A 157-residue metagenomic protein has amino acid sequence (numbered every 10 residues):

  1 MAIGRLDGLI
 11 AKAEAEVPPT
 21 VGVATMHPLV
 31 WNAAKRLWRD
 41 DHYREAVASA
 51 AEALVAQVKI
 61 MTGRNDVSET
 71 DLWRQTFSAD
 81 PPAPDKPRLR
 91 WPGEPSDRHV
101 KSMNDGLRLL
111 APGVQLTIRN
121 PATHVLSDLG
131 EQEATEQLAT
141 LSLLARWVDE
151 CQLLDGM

Functional and structural regions predicted by a protein language model:
M1-L110, V114, D128-Q132, R146 (+1 more regions): Amphipathic alpha-helical interface elements
A33, I118-P121, Q137-T140: Short, hydrophobic/aromatic alpha-helical segments in well-folded domains
V114-A122, L126: Short amphipathic alpha-helical "interface-anchor" segments enriched in bulky aromatics
L138-V148: Short amphipathic C-terminal alpha-helix that caps PH/PH-like domains
